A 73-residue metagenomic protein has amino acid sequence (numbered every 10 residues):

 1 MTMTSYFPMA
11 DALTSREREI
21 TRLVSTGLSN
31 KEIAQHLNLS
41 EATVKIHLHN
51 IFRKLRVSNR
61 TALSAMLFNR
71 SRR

Functional and structural regions predicted by a protein language model:
M1-R18: Regulatory hinge/linker segments at domain boundaries that couple sensory/effector modules to output domains
T4-P8, R53-R73: Basic, Lys/Arg-enriched C-terminal extension of HTH/homeodomain DNA-binding domains
T14, T21, K45: Conserved catalytic core of two-component sensor histidine kinases
R16, V24, K31-Q35: Short, conserved structural micro-motifs that define repeat-unit consensus positions and nucleotide-binding loops
R18-E19, A62: Pre-recognition alpha-helix immediately N-terminal to the DNA-recognition helix within helix-turn-helix or winged-helix
T21-T26, L37, M66: Short alpha-helical segment immediately N-terminal to, or the first helix within, an HTH/HTH-like DNA-binding domain
S29-A62: Recognition helix of helix-turn-helix DNA-binding domains
